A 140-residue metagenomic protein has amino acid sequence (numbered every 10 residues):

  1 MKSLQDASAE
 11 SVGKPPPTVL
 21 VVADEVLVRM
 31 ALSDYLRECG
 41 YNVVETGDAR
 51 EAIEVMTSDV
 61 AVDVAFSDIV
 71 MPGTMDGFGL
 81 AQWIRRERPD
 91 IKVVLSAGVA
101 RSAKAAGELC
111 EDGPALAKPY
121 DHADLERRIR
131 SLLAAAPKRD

Functional and structural regions predicted by a protein language model:
M1-L20, V26-L27, S33, R50-E51 (+5 more regions): Non-catalytic signal-transmission and effector/linker regions of two-component phosphorelay proteins
E45-V64, A105: Acidic, metal-coordinating helix/loop segments flanking the phosphotransfer/catalytic sites of two-component signaling
D48, M75-L80: Acidic catalytic/metal-coordinating carboxylates
A65, A115-L116: Two-component signal transduction core modules
D68-I69: Active-site residues of response regulator receiver
